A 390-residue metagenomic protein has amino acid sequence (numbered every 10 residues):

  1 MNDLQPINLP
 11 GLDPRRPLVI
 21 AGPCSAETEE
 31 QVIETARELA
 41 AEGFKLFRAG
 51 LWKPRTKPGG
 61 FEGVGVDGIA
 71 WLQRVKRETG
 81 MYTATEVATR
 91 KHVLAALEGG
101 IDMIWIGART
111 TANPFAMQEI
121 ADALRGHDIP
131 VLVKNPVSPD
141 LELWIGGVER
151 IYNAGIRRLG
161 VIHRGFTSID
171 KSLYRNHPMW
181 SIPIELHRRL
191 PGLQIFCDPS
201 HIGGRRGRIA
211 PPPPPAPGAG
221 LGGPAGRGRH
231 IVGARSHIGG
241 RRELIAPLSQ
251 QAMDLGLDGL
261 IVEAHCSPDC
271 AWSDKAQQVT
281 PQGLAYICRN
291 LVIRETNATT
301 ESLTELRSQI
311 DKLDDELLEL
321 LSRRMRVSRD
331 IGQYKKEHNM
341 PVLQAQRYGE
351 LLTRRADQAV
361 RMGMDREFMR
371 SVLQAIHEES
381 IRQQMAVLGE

Functional and structural regions predicted by a protein language model:
M1-I20: N-terminal amphipathic alpha-helix/helix-capping segment at the start of soluble metabolic enzymes
L12, A116-A216, G220-P224, G228-P268 (+2 more regions): Catalytic alpha/beta core domains of metabolic enzymes, predominantly
P17-E34, P58-E62, Y82-V87, G107-A108 (+4 more regions): Active-site mouth loops of central-metabolism enzymes
E34-L51, G99: Catalytic domains of carbohydrate-active enzymes, especially glycoside hydrolases
R48-D67, A264-K275, I331-M340: Glycine-rich, proline-tolerant flexible connector loops at the mouths of alpha/beta enzymes
F61-T85, I120-P130, S181-I195, Q277-E295 (+1 more regions): Alpha-helix-loop-beta-strand connector modules within alpha/beta enzyme cores
V64, M81-V93, D102-A116, I129-L141 (+1 more regions): Catalytic beta/alpha-barrel core
Y286, T296-E390: Domain-level signature for soluble enzymes in the chorismate/prephenate branch of the shikimate pathway
